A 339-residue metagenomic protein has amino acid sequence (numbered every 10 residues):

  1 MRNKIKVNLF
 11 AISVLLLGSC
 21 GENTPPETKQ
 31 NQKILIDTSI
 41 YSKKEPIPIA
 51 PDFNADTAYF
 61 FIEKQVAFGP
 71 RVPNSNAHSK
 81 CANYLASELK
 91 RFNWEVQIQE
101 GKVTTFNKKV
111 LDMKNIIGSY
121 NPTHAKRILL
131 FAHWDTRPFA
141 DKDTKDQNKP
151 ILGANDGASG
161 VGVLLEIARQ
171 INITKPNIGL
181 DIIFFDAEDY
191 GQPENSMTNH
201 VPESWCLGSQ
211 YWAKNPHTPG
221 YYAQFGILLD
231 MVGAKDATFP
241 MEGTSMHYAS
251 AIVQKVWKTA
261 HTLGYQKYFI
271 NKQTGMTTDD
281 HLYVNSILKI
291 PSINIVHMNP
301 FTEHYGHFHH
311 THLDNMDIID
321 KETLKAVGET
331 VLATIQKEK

Functional and structural regions predicted by a protein language model:
M1-L9: Bacterial N-terminal signal peptides that target proteins for export
L16-S19: C-terminal motif of bacterial Sec signal peptides marking the signal peptidase cleavage site
G21-Y41: Short, low-complexity, disordered segments immediately C-terminal to signal peptides in bacterial exported proteins
L35-C81, F92, E303-I318: N-terminal capping segment at the start of a domain
E45-D52, A67-N76, V103-F106, Q147-A158 (+5 more regions): Second-shell loop/turn segments in exported
F60, K64, P70-T123: A non-catalytic alpha/beta surface segment that caps or lines the substrate-entry region of metallo-dependent hydrolase
K102, F225, A234-K339: Active-site-adjacent substrate-binding region of metalloamidase/peptidase-like peptide-processing proteins
K149-A251: Acidic/histidine-rich catalytic neighborhood of metal-dependent amide-processing enzymes
